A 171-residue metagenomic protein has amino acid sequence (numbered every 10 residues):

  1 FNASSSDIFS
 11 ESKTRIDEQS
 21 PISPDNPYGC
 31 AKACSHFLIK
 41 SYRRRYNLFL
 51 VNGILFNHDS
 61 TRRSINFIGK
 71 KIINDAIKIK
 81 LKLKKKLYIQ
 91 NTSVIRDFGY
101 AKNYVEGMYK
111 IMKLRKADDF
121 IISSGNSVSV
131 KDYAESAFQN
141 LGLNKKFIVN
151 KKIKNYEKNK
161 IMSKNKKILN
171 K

Functional and structural regions predicted by a protein language model:
F1-S5, G53-L55: SDR active-site strand-loop-helix element
N2, D17-E18, E106, E135: Phosphate-coordinating loops and pocket residues in cytosolic domains that bind phosphorylated ligands
S4-S5, Y28, K32, Y100 (+1 more regions): Conserved phosphate-binding and hydrolysis motifs of nucleotide-dependent enzymes
S6-I8, N57-H58, V94, S127: Short, solvent-exposed loop/turn segments at secondary-structure junctions
D7-N52, S60-I65: Catalytic helix-loop patch of NAD(P)-dependent Rossmann-fold dehydrogenases
Q19-S20, I54-N57, Y88-V94: Short linear capping/connector segments at secondary-structure termini
R63-K171: C-terminal substrate-binding subdomain of Rossmann-fold SDR/epimerase-dehydratase oxidoreductases
